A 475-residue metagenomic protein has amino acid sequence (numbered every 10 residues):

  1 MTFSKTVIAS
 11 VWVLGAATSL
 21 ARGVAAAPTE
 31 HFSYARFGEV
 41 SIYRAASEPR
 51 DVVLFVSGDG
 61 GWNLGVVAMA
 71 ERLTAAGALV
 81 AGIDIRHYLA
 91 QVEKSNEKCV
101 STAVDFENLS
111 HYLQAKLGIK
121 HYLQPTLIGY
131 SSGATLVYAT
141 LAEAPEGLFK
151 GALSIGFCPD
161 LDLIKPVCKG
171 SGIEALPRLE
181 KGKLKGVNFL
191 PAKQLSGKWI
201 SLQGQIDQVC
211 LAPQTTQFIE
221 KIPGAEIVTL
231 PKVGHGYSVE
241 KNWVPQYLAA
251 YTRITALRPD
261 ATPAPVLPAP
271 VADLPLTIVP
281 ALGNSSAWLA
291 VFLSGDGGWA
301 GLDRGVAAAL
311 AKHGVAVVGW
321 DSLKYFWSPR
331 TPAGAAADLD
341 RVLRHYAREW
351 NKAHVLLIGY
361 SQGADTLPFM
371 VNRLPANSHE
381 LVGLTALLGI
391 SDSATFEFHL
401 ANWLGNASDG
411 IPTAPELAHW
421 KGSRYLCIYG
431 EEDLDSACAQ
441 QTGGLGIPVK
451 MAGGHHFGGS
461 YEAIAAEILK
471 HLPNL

Functional and structural regions predicted by a protein language model:
V24-E48, V239, P245-S285: N-terminal cap/lid segment of alpha/beta-hydrolase-fold proteins
R44, D162-K221, P280, D392-L445 (+1 more regions): The feature captures the conserved acid-bearing segment of alpha/beta-hydrolase catalytic domains
A46-G77, G82, P280-V315, G319-S322: Short, surface-exposed "cap/lid" segments of acyl-processing enzymes
V56, Q205-D207, K232-G234, L293-D296 (+2 more regions): Acidic beta-to-alpha connecting loop that harbors the catalytic carboxylate
H87-Y88, P231-S238, L323-F326, M451-F457: Histidine-bearing beta->alpha loop at or near hydrolase active sites
S95-I119, P329-W350, D365-F369: Alpha/beta-hydrolase active-site loop
Q114-K183, H345, A353-I411, E416: Primarily recognizes the serine-hydrolase "nucleophile elbow" in alpha/beta-hydrolase and SGNH/GDSL folds
S238-R253, G334, G459-H471: Post-His helix in hydrolase/transferase enzymes
